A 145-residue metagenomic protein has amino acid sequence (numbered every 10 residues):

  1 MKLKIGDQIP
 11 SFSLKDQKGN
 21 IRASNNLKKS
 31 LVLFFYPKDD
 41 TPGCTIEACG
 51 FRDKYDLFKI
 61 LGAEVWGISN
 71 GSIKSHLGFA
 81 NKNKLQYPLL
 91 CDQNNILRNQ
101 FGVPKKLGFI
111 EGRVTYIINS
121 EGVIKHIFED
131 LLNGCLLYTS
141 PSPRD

Functional and structural regions predicted by a protein language model:
M1-S11: N-proximal helix/coil linker or "cap" segments that precede and/or mark the start of modular domains
I9-P10, S30-V32, K106, G112-V114: Short loop/turn microsegments at loop-to-beta-strand junctions
S13-S30: A short beta-strand-turn-helix
N26-P42: Short active-site neighborhood of thiol/selenol oxidoreductases, capturing the structured segment around
T41, Y138-D145: Conserved small/polar residues in nucleotide/adenosyl-binding loops
T45-N83, I96-L97: Structural microenvironment flanking redox-active thiols in thiol-disulfide oxidoreductases
W66, L77-G112: Short, internal strand/loop/helix patches that form the active-site neighborhood or redox-interaction surface
Y116-P141: Thiol-/selenol-based redox modules, centered on thioredoxin-like and closely related oxidoreductase domains
